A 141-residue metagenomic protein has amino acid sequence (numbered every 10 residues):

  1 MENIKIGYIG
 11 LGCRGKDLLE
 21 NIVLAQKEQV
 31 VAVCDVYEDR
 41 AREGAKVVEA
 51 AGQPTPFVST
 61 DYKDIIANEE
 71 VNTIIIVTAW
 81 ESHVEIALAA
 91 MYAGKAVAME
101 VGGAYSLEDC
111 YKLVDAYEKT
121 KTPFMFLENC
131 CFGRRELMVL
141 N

Functional and structural regions predicted by a protein language model:
M1-G52: N-terminal Rossmann-like dinucleotide-binding module
L11-L18, V58, H83, D109-C110 (+2 more regions): Conserved donor sugar-nucleotide recognition element shared by glycan-biosynthetic enzymes
A25-K27, N68-E69, G133: Acidic-histidine catalytic/liganding microenvironments
A32, T73, P123: Short, Asp-centered acidic motifs that coordinate Mg2+ and/or phosphate in catalytic or ligand-binding sites
G44-Q53, K112, A116-T120: Short, conserved SAM-binding/catalytic segment of Class I S-adenosyl-L-methionine-dependent methyltransferases
Q53-P54, K95, T122-P123: Short glycine/serine/threonine/alanine-rich loop segments
P56-K112, A116: Beta-loop-alpha module in the N-terminal Rossmann-like domain of NAD(P)-dependent dehydrogenases, especially those
A104-N141: A contiguous active-site-proximal alpha/beta segment in oxidoreductase catalytic domains
